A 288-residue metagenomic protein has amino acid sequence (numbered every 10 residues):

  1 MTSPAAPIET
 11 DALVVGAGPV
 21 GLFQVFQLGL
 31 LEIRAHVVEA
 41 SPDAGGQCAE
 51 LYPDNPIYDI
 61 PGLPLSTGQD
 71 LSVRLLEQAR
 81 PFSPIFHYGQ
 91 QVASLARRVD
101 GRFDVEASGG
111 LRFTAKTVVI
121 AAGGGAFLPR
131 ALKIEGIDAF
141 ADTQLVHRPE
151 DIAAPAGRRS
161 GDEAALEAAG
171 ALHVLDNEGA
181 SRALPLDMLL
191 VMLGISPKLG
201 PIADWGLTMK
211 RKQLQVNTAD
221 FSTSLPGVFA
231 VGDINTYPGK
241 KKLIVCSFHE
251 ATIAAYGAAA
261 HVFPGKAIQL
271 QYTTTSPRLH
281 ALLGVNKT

Functional and structural regions predicted by a protein language model:
T2-A5, A49-R112, A251: N-terminal Rossmann-like dinucleotide/flavin-binding domain of flavoprotein oxidoreductases that bind FAD/FMN
T10-V37: N-terminal Rossmann-like FAD-binding beta1-loop-alpha1 element of flavoenzymes
L13-V15, R112-G125, P185-G194: Short hydrophobic core segments
G18-V20, D43, A126, N235: Residue-level detector of alpha-helix initiation sites
G29-L51: Glycine-rich FAD pyrophosphate-binding loop
R97-R102, S108-L166: Predominantly flavin-linked oxidoreductase catalytic cores and closely associated redox partners
K133-I152, P185-V245, I253: FAD-site-proximal beta/loop scaffold in flavoenzymes
I234-H280: A conserved FAD-binding loop/helix module that cradles the flavin
